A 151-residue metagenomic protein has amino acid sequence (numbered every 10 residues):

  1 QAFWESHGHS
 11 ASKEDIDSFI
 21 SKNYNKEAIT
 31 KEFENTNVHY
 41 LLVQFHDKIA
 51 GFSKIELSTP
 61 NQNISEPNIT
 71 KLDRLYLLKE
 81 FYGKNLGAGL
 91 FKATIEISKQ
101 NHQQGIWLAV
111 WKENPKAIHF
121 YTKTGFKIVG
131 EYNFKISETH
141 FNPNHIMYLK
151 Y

Functional and structural regions predicted by a protein language model:
Q1-A11, D17-E80, F91-A93, I97 (+2 more regions): Acetyl-CoA-dependent GNAT
S6, K84, V129: Residues that scaffold the ATP/ADP-binding catalytic core of kinase and kinase-like folds
D47, G51, N85-G87, G125: Conserved phosphate-binding and hydrolysis motifs of nucleotide-dependent enzymes
E66-T70, Q104-W107, W111-I118, T122-Y151: C-terminal "cap" of GNAT-fold acetyltransferases
L78-E80, K84, K112-E113: Active-site acidic-Proline motif in GNAT/NAT acetyltransferases
G83-E96, H119-K123: Conserved acetyl-CoA-binding loop-helix of GNAT-fold acetyltransferases
F91, S98-A109: Conserved GNAT acetyl-CoA-binding A-motif
